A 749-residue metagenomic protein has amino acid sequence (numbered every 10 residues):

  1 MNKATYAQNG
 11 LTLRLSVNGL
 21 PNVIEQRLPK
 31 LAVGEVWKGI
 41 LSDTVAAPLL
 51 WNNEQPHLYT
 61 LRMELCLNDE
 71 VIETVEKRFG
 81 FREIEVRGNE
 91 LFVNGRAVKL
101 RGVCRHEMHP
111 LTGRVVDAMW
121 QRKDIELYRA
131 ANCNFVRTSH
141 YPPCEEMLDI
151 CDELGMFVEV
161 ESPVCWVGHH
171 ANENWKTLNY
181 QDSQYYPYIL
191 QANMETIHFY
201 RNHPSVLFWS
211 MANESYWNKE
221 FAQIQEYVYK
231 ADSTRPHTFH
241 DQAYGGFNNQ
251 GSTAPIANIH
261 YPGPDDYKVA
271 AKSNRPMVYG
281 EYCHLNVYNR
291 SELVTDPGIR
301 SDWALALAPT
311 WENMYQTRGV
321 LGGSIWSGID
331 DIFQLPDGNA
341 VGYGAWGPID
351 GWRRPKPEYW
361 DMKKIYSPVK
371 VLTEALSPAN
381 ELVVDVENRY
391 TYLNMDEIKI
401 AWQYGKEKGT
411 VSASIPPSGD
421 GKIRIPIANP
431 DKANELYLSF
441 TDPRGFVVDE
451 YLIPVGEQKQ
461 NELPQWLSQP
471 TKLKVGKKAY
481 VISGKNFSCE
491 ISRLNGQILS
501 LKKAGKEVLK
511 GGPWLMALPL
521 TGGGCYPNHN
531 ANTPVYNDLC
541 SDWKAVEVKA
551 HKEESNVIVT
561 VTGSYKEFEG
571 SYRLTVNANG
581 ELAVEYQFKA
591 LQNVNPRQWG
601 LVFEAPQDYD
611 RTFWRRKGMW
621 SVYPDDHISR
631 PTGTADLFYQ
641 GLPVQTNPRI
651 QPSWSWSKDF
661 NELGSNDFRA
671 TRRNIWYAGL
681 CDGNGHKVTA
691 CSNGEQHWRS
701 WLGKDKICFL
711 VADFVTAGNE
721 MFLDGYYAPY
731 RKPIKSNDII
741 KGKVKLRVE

Functional and structural regions predicted by a protein language model:
N2-E85, L436-K474: Extended acidic/polar, glycine-enriched regions that form or flank non-catalytic beta-rich accessory modules
K3-Y6, L207-W209, K268-D420, I425 (+3 more regions): Substrate-binding clefts and catalytic carboxylate motifs of secreted carbohydrate-active enzymes
G10-L20, T391-E407, L601-P606: Short acidic, flexible loop segments centered on an aromatic residue
N22-A47, Y404-K432: Intrinsically disordered, low-complexity Pro/Gly/Ser/Thr-rich segments with frequent PxxP/GP/PP motifs and embedded
A46-L50, R62-E64, N68-Q223, H284 (+3 more regions): Active-site-adjacent substrate/metal-binding segments within catalytic domains of carbohydrate-active enzymes
N52, N429-D431, N461-E749: Beta-strand/loop-rich accessory regions of lumenal/periplasmic or secreted enzymes, predominantly carbohydrate-active
Y59, G95, C151, W209 (+7 more regions): Conserved, mostly hydrophobic/aromatic
I125-Y128, F135-W352, P357: Substrate-binding/catalytic cleft of secreted carbohydrate-active enzymes, primarily glycoside hydrolases
